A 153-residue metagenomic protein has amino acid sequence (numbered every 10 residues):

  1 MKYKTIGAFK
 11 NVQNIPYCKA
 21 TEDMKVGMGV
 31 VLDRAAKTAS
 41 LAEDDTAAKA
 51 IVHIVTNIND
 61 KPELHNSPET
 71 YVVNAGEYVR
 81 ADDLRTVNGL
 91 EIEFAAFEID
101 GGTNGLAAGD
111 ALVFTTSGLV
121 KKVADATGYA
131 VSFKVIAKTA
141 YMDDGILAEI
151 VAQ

Functional and structural regions predicted by a protein language model:
M1-Q153: Surface-exposed, low-hydrophobicity beta-strand/loop segments enriched in small/polar/acidic residues
